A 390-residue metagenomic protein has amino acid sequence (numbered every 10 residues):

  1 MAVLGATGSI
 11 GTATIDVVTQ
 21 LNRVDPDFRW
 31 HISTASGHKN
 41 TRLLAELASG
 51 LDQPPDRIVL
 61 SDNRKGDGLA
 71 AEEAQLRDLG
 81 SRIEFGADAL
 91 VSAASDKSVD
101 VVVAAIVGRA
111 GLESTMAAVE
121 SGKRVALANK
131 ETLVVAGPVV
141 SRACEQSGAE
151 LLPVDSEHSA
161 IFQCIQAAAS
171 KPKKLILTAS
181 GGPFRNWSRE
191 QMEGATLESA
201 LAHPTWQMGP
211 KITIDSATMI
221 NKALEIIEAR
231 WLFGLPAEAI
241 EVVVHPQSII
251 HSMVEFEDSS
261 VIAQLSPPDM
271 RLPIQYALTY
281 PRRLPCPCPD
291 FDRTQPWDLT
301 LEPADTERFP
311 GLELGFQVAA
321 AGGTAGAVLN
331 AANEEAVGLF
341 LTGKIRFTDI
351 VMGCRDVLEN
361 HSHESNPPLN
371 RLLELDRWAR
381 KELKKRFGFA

Functional and structural regions predicted by a protein language model:
M1-A390: Catalytic, metal-anchored helix/loop core of enzyme active sites in primary metabolism
